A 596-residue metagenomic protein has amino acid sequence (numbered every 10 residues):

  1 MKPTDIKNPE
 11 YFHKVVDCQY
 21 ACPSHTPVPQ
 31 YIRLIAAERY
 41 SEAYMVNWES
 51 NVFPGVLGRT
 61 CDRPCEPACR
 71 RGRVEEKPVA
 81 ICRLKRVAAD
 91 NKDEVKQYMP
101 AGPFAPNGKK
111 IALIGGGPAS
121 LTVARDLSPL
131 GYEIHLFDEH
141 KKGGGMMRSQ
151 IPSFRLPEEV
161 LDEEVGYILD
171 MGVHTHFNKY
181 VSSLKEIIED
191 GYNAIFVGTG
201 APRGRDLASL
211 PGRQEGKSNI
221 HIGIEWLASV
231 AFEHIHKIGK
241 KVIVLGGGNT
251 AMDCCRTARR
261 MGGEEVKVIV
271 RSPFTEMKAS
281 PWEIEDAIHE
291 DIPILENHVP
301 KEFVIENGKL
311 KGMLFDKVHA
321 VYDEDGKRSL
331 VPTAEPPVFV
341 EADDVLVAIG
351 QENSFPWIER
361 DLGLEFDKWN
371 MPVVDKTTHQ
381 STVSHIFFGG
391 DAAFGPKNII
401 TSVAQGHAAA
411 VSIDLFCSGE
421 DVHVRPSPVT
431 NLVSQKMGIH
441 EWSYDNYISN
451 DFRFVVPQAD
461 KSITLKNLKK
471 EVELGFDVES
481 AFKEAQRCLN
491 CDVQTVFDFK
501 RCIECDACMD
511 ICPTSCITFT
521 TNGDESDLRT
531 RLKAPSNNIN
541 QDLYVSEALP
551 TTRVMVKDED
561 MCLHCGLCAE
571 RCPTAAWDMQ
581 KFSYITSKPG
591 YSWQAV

Functional and structural regions predicted by a protein language model:
M1-P9, K85-K110, E133, R148 (+7 more regions): Flanking helices and flexible, charged tails adjoining ferredoxin-like Fe-S electron-transfer domains in multi-subunit
F12, V16-A37, G58-R86, H135 (+6 more regions): Iron-sulfur cluster-binding cysteine motifs and their immediate structural context in ferredoxin-like electron-transfer
Y20, S24-P103, Y167-L169, L184-S229 (+4 more regions): Glycine/serine-rich phosphate-binding loop and adjoining beta1-alpha1 elements at the start of nucleotide-handling
H25-A37, E42-N51, K77-C82, L113-Y180 (+5 more regions): Beta1-alpha1 glycine-rich phosphate/pyrophosphate-binding loop at the start of Rossmann-like nucleotide-binding domains
A88-A105, G166-S183, G204-M261, F366-T377 (+2 more regions): Glycine-rich dinucleotide-binding loop and its adjacent helix/turn
A105, K110-I114, A119, D162-A208 (+5 more regions): Feature captures the FAD/FMN-dependent oxidoreductase FAD-binding
E215-G239, D323-P396: FAD-site-proximal beta/loop scaffold in flavoenzymes
C254, A392-C417: A conserved FAD-binding loop/helix module that cradles the flavin
